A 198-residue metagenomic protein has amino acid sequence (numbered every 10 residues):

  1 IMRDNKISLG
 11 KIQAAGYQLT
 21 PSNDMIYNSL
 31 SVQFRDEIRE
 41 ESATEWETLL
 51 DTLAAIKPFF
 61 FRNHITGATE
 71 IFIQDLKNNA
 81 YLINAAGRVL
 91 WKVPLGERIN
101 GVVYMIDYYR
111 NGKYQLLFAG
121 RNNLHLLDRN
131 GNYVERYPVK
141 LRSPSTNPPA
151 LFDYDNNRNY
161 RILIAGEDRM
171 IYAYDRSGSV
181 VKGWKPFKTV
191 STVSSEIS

Functional and structural regions predicted by a protein language model:
D4: Charge-dense polyanion-binding interfaces
S8-Q13, T20, M25-S198: Extracytoplasmic/lumenal domain signature
